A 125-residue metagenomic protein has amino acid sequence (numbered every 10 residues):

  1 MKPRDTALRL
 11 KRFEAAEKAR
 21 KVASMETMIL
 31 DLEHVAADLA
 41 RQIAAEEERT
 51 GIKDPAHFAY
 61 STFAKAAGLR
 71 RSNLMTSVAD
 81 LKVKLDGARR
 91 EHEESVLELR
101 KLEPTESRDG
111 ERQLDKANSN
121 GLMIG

Functional and structural regions predicted by a protein language model:
M1-G125: Charge-rich amphipathic alpha-helical interaction elements
